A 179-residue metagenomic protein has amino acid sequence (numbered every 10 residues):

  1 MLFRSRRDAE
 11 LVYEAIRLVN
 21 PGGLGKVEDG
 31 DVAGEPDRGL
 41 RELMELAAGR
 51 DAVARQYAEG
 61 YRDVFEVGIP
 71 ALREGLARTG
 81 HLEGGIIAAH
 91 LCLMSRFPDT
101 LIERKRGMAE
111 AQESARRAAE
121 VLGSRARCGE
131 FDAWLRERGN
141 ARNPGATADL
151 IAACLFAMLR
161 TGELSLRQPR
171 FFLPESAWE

Functional and structural regions predicted by a protein language model:
M1-R138, T161-E179: Phosphate-rich cofactor/ligand-interacting catalytic cores and adjacent structured alpha/beta frameworks
N140-F156: Conserved phosphate/anionic-ligand binding catalytic regions in large, soluble enzymes, centered on
